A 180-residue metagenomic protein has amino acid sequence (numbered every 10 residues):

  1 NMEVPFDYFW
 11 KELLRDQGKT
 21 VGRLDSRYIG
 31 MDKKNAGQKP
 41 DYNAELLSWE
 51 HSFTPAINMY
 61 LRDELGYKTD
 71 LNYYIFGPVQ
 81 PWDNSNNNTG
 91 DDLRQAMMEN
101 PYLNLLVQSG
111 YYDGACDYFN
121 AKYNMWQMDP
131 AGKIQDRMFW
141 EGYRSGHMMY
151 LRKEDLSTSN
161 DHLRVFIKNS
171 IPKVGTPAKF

Functional and structural regions predicted by a protein language model:
N1-A115: Alpha/beta-hydrolase fold catalytic core
R94-E99, P130-G132, P172-G175: Surface-exposed acidic, glycine-flexible loop patches that form ligand/cofactor-binding and adhesion interfaces
E99, A115, Q127-A131, F166: Hydrophobic alpha-helical segments
L103, D117-Q127: Short alpha-helix in the alpha/beta-hydrolase fold that links the catalytic acid
A115, R144-D155: Catalytic histidine-centered segment of alpha/beta-hydrolase-like enzymes
N120, Y150-V165: Post-His helix in hydrolase/transferase enzymes
D129-M148: Catalytic histidine neighborhood in serine/cysteine hydrolases with alpha/beta-hydrolase-type architecture
H162-F180: Extended, charge-rich low-complexity interaction segments
